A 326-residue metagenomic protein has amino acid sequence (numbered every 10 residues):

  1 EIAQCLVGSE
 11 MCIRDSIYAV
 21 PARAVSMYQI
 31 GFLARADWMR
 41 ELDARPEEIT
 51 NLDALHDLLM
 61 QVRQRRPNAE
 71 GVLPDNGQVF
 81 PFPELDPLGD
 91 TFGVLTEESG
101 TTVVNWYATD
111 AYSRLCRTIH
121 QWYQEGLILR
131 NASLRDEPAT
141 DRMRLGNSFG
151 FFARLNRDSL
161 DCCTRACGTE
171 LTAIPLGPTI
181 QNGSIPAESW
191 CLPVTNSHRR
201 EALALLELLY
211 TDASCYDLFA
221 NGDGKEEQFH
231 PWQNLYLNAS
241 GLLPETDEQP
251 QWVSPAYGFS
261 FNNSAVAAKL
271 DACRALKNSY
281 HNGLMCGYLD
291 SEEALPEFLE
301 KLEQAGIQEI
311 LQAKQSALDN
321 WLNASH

Functional and structural regions predicted by a protein language model:
E1-G8, I13: Single conserved hydrophobic/aromatic residue that forms the stacking wall/gate of nucleotide- or nucleobase-binding
D15-P83, V94-E137, L192-E201, L208 (+2 more regions): Helix-loop-helix "hinge/cap" segment bordering the ligand-binding cleft or interdomain interface
H56-Q64, E137-F149, S279, C286: Short helices/loops that flank or line small-molecule/ion binding pockets
A69, R144-N156: Alpha-to-beta junction loops
L160-P178: Ligand-binding "clamshell"
N182-S184, E188-T195: Substrate-binding rim/cap in mid-to-C-terminal beta-strand-loop elements of soluble/periplasmic
S197-L289, E293: Conserved small-residue motifs centered on glycine
S279-H326: Histidine-centered catalytic/metal-binding microenvironments
